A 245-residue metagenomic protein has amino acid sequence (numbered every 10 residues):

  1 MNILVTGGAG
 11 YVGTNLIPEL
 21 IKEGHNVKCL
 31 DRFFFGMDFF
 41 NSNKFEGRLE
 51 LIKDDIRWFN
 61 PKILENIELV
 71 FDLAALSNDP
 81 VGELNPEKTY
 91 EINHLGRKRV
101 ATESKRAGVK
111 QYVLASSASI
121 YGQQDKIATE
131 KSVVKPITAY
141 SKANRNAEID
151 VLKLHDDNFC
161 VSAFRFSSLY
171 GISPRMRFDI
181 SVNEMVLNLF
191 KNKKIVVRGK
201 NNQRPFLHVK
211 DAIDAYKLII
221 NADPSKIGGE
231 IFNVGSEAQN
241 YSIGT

Functional and structural regions predicted by a protein language model:
M1-L69: N-terminal Rossmann/SDR dinucleotide-binding element
I56-I92: NAD(P)H-binding glycine-rich loop region in Rossmannoid oxidoreductase-like domains and their noncatalytic homologs
A75, N85, I92-R97, V113-S116 (+1 more regions): Short alpha-helix in the Rossmann-fold core of NAD(P)-dependent oxidoreductases
Y90, I137-R145, D179-I180, P205-F206: Short-chain dehydrogenase/reductase
K98-A139: Conserved Rossmann-fold NAD(P)-dependent oxidoreductase catalytic core, especially the SDR/UDP-sugar
Y121-G122, T138-A139, F164-I180: Flexible, glycine-rich beta-alpha linker
Q123, I137-R165, F190: Active-site Tyr-X1-5-Lys
R145, Y170-N183, K193, K200 (+3 more regions): Glycine/proline-rich active-site loop of Rossmann-fold NAD(P)-dependent oxidoreductases
